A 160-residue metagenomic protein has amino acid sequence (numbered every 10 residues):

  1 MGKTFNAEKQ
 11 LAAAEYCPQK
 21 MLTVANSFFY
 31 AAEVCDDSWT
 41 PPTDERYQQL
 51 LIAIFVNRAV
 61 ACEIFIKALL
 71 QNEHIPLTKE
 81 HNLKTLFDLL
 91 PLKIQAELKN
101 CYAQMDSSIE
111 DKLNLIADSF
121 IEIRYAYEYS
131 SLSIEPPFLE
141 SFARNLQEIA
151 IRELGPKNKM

Functional and structural regions predicted by a protein language model:
M1-F29, E33, H74-M160: Long, charged low-complexity segments
A13, K20, R46-N57, I134: Conserved aromatic-histidine-acidic binding/catalytic patches
V34-L50: Helix-loop segments that flank and shape redox-cofactor active sites
Q48, N72-I75: Alpha-helix boundary/capping segments in eukaryotic regulatory proteins
L51-Q71: Short, hydrophobic, well-ordered secondary-structure elements
